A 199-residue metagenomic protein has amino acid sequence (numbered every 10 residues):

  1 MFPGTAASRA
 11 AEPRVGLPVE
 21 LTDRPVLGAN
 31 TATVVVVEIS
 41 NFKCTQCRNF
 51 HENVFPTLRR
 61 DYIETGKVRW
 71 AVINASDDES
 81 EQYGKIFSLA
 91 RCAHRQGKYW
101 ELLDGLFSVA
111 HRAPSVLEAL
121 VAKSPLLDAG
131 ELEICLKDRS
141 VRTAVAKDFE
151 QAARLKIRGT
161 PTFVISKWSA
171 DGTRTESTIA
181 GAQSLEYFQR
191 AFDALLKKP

Functional and structural regions predicted by a protein language model:
M1-P18, T178: N-terminal targeting signals for export/organelle localization
L17-V34, Y62: A short beta-strand-turn-helix
L21-T22, V54-P56, E150: Alpha-helical scaffolding within the catalytic cores of extracellular/periplasmic polymer-degrading hydrolases
A32, S40-K123, L195-K198: Structural alpha/beta surface segment adjacent to cysteine/selenocysteine redox centers across thiol/disulfide enzymes
V35-E38, R69-V72, T162-V164, T178: Soluble periplasmic/extracytoplasmic beta-strand elements of cell-envelope proteins
V36, C44, L132: Residue-level signature of catalytic and energy-coupling elements of molecular machines, predominantly ATP/GTP-dependent
V37-F42, T173: Acidic/histidine-rich, surface-exposed loop or edge segments in extracytoplasmic proteins
A119-P199: C-terminal cap of thioredoxin/glutaredoxin-like
